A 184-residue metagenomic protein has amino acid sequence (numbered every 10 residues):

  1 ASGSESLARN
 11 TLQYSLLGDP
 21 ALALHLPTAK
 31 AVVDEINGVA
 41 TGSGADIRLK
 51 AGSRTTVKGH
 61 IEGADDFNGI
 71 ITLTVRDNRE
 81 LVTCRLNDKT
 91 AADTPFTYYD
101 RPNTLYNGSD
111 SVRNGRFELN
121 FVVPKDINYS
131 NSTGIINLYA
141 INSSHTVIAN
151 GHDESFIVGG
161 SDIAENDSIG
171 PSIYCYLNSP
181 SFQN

Functional and structural regions predicted by a protein language model:
A1-A64, D153, I157-S161: Caspase-like cysteine protease fold
N37-S43, Y174-Q183: Short, solvent-exposed loop/edge segments of extracellular or virion-exposed proteins
A51-D88: Beta-strand-rich binding/interaction modules
T94-T97, Y106-V112, K125: Beta-strand-rich interaction surfaces with strong enrichment in secreted/lumenal proteins
E118-P124: Exposed aromatic-hydrophobic patches
K125-I135: Short glycine/proline/serine/threonine-rich loop/turn segments at secondary-structure transition edges
Y139-S143: Beta-strand-rich extracellular modules
S144-Y174: Short beta-strand elements
